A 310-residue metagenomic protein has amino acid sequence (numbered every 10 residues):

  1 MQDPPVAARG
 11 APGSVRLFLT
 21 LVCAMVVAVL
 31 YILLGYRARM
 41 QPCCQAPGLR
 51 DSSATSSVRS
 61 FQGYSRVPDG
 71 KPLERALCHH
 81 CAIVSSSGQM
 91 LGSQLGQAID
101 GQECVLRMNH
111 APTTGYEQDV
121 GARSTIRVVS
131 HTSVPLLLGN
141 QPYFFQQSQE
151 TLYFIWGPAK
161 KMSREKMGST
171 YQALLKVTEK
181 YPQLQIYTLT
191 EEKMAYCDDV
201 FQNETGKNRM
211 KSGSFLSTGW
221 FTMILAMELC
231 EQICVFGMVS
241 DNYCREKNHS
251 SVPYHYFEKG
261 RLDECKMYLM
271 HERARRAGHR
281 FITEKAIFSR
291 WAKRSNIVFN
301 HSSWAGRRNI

Functional and structural regions predicted by a protein language model:
Q2-I310: Metal-ion/cofactor- or nucleotide/acyl-coenzyme-handling active-site neighborhoods
